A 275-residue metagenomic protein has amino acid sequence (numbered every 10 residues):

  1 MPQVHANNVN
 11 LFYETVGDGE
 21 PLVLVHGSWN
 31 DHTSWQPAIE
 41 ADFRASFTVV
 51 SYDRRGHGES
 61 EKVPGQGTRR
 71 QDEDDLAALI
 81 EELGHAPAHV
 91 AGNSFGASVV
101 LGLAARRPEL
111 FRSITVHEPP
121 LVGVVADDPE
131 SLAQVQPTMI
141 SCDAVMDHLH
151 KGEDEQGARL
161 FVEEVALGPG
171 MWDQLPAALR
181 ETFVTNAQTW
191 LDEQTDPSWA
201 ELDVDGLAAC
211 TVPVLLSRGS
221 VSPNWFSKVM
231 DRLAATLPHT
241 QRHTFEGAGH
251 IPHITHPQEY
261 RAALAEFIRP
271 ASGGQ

Functional and structural regions predicted by a protein language model:
P2-G65, L79: Conserved HGGG/HGGXW glycine-rich cap/lid loop of the alpha/beta-hydrolase fold
P37-I39, V50-A91, F95, E259-A262: Active-site loop/oxyanion-hole signature of alpha/beta-hydrolase fold enzymes
D53-H57, P120, A248: Short beta-to-alpha linker loops that shape the active-site pocket of alpha/beta-hydrolase fold enzymes
A86-V125: Conserved hydrolase catalytic core segment
P120-H150: A catalytic-pocket lid/entrance helix-loop region that shapes and gates access to the active site across common
H150-T189: Conserved alpha/beta-hydrolase catalytic His-Asp/Glu region
P176-A235, Q241-T244: Conserved serine/cysteine hydrolase catalytic core
H239-Q275: Catalytic active-site module of serine/aspartate enzymes centered on a nucleophile-bearing elbow/loop
